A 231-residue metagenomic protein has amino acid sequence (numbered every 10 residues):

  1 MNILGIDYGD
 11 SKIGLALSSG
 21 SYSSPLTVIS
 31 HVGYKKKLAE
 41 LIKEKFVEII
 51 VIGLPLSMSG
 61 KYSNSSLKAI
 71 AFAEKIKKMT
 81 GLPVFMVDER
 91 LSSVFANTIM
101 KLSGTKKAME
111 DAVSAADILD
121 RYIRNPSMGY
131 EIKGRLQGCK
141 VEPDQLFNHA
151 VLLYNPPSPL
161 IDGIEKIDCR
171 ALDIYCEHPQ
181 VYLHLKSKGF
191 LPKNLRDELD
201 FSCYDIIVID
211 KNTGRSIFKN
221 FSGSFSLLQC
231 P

Functional and structural regions predicted by a protein language model:
N2-I6, D10-Q145, D168-D205, I209-R215 (+1 more regions): Phosphate- and other anionic-substrate recognition elements at nucleic-acid/protein interfaces
N148-P159: Conserved class I S-adenosyl-L-methionine
S158-I167: Histidine-anchored nucleotide/phosphate-binding helix
